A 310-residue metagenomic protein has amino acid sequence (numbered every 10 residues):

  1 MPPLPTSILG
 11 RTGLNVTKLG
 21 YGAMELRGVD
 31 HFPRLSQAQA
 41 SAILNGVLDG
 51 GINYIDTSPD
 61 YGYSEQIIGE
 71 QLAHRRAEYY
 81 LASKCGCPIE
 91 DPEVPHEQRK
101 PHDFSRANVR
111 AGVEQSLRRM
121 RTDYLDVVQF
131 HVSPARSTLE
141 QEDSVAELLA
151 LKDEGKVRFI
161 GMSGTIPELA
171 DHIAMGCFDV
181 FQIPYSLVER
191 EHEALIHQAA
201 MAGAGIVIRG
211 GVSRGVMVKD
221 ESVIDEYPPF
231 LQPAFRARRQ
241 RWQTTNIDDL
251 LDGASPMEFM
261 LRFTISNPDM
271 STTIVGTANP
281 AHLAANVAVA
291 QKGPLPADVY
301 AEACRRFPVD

Functional and structural regions predicted by a protein language model:
M1-S83: N-terminal binding-site loop/beta-alpha segment at the start of enzyme catalytic domains that lines or forms
L9, Y21, V47, I55 (+9 more regions): Conserved, mostly hydrophobic/aromatic
M24-L26, S58-D60, K84-P88, F130-S133 (+4 more regions): Active-site beta-loop-alpha junctions enriched in small/polar residues
N45, P92-L187, A194, S266: Glycine/proline-rich, positively charged, aromatic-decorated active-site loop/lid region on the catalytic face
L48, N53, A194-D310: Structured C-terminal cap/extension of enzyme domains
N53-P59, R158-G161, V180-I183, T272-I274: Short catalytic-loop micro-motif centered on adjacent basic/acidic residues
A77, A174-Q182, A200-I206, D269-M270: Glycine-enriched alpha-helix->loop->beta-strand junction motifs that scaffold or abut catalytic
E78-L81, F178-S186, K292-Y300: Short hydrophobic/aromatic-enriched beta-strand-loop microsegments
